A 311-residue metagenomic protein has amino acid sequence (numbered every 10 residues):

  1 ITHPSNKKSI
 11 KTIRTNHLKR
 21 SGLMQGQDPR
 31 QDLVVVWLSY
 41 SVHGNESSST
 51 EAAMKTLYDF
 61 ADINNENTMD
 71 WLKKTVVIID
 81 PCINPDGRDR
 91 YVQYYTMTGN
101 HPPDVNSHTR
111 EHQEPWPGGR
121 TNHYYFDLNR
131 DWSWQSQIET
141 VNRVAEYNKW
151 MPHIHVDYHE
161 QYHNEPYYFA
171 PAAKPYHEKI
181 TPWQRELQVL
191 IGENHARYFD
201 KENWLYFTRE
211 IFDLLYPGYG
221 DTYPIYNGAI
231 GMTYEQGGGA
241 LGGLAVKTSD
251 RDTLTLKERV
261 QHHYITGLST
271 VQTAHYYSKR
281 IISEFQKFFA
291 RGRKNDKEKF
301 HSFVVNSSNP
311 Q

Functional and structural regions predicted by a protein language model:
I1, L23-Q27, Y219-P224: Short, surface-exposed beta-strand/loop micro-motifs that present aromatic residues
S5-S39, S47-V189: Active-site/substrate-binding loop(s) of hydrolase catalytic cores
V35, V76-I78, P152-H155, A196-R197 (+3 more regions): Beta-sheet entry/capping signal
V36-H43, F126-R130, Y176-E178, K247-L254 (+1 more regions): Glycine- and acidic
H43-E51, K257, Q261: Short, conserved micro-motifs enriched in small and acidic residues
G44-S47, D86-D89, Q135, Y162-P166 (+3 more regions): Flexible loop/turn segments at secondary-structure boundaries
T68-L72, G118, A145-M151, V189 (+5 more regions): A general structural signal for short secondary-structure junctions and capping/turn motifs
K201-Q311: Hard-cation-handling environments
